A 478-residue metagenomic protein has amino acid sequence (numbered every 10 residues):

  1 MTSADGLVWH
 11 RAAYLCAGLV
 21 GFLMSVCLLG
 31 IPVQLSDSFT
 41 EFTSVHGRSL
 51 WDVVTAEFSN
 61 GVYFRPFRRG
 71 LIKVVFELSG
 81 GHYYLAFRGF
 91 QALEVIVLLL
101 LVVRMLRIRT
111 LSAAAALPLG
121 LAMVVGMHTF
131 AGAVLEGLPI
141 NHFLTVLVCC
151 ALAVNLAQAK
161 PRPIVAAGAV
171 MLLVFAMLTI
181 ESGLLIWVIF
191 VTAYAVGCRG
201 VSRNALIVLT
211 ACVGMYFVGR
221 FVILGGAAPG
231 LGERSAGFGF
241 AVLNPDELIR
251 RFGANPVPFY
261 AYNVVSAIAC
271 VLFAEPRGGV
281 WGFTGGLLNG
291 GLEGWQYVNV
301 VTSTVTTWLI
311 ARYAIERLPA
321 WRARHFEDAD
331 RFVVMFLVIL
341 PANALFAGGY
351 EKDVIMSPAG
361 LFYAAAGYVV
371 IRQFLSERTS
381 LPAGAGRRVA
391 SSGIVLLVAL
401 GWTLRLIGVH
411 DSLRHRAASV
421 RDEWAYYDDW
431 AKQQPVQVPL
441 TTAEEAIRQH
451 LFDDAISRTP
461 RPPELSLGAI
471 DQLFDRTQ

Functional and structural regions predicted by a protein language model:
T2-Y63, I72, F76-L117, M123 (+4 more regions): Intrinsically disordered, polar/acidic, low-complexity terminal segments
R11-L15, G89, L117-P118, A166-A167 (+3 more regions): Hydrophobic alpha-helical transmembrane segments
D37, R65, A115-A157, L178-I180 (+2 more regions): Membrane-interface micro-motifs in multi-pass membrane enzymes
A116-M123, G168-L173, V208-C212, M335-L337 (+2 more regions): Central hydrophobic cores of alpha-helical transmembrane segments in multi-pass integral membrane proteins
L144, C149-A166, C198-G200, I371-F374: Membrane-interface transmembrane helices that cradle and orient dolichyl/undecaprenyl
V165-T179, W187-V191: Membrane-interface alpha helices of multi-pass inner-membrane proteins
V213-P229: Transmembrane-lumen/periplasm boundary regions of multi-pass, lipid-linked membrane glycan transferases
